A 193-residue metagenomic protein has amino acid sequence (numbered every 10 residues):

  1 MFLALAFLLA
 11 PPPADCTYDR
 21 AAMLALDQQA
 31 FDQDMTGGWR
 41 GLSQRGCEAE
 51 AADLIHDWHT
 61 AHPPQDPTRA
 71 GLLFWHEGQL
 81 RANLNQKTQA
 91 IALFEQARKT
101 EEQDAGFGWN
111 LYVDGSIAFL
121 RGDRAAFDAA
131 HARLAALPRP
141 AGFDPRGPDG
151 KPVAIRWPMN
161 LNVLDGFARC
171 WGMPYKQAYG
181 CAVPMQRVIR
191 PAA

Functional and structural regions predicted by a protein language model:
M1-A10: Sec-dependent N-terminal signal peptides
P11-E77, R133-A193: N-terminal alpha-helical interaction modules that lie
R40, Q79, D114-I117: Residue-level recognition of tetratricopeptide repeat
R45, L84, R121-G122: Structural motif corresponding to the intra-repeat A-B loop/turn of tetratricopeptide repeats
T68-R69, A105-N110: Residue signature of alpha-solenoid helical repeat architecture, marking inter-repeat boundaries and helix-start
F94-K99, G115-S116, L120-G142: TPR/TPR-like (Sel1-like) alpha-helical repeat modules
